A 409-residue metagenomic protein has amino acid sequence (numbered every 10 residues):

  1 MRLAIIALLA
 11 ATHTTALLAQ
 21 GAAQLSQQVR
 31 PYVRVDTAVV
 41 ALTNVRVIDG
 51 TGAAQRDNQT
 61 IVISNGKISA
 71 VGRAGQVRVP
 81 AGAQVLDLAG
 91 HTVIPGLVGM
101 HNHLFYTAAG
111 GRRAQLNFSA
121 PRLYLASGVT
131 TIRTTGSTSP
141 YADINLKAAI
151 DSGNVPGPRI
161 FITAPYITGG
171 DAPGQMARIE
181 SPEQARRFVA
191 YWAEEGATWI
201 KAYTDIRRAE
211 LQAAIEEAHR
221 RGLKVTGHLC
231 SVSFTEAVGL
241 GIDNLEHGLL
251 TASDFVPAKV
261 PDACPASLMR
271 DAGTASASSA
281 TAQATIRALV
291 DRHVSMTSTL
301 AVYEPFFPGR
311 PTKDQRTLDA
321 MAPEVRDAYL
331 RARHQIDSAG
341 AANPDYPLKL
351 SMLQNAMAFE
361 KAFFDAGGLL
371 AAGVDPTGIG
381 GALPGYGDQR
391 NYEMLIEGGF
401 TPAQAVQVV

Functional and structural regions predicted by a protein language model:
L17-A23: Boundary at the C-terminal end of the N-terminal hydrophobic targeting segment
Q24-Q27, Y32-R34, V47, A53-I94: Histidine-rich, glycine-flanked metal-binding segment
V45, I61, G66, G90 (+10 more regions): Divalent metal-coordination and catalytic microenvironments
T92-N154, G170-P173, A177-E183, A209 (+2 more regions): Metal-associated gating/positioning segment near the N- to mid-region
A120-Y141, P158-Y166, A193-I206, K224-T226 (+2 more regions): Divalent metal-dependent hydrolysis catalytic cores, especially in the metallo-beta-lactamase
S139-D143, T204-E217, F255-P261: Active-site-adjacent beta->alpha loops and helix N-cap segments on the catalytic face of soluble alpha/beta enzymes
F188-I206, T251-E393, E397-G398: Active-site neighborhoods of metal-dependent hydrolases
